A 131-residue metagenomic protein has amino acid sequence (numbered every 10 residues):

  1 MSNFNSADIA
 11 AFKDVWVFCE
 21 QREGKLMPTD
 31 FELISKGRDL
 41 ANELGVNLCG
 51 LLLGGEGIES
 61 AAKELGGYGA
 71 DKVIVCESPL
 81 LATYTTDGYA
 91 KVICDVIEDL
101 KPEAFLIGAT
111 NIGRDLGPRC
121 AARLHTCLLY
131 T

Functional and structural regions predicted by a protein language model:
M1-V15: Positively charged, low-complexity intrinsically disordered leader regions
W16-L33: Short, glycine-rich nucleotide/cofactor-binding loops
D30-N42: Histidine-anchored nucleotide/phosphate-binding helix
N47-G55: Short internal beta-strands
E64, A90-K101: Short, well-structured alpha-helical segments in soluble
E64-T85: A glycine-rich helix N-cap at a beta->alpha junction
I112-L124: Short Gly/Thr/Asp-enriched flexible loops that form oxyanion-binding sites at enzyme active sites
Y130-T131: Conserved small/polar residues in nucleotide/adenosyl-binding loops
